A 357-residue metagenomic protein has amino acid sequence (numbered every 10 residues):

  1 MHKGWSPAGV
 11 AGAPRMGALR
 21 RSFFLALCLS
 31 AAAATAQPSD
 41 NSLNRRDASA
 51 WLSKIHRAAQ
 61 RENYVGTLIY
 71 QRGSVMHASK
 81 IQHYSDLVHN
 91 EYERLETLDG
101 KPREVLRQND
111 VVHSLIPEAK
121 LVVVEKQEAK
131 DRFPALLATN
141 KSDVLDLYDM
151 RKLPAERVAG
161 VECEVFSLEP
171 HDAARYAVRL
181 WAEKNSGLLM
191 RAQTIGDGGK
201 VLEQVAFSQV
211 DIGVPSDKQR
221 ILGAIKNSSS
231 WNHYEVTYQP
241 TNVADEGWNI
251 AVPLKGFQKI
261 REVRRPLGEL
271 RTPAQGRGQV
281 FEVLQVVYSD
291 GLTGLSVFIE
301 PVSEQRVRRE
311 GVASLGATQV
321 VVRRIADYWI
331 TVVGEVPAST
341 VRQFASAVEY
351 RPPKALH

Functional and structural regions predicted by a protein language model:
M1-A18: N-terminal secretory signal peptides that target proteins for export/translocation
R20-F24: N-terminal export leaders
A31-A33: N-terminal signal peptide c-region/cleavage motif recognized by signal peptidases
Q37-K120, D146-I195: N-terminal mature ectodomain segment of secretory-pathway/periplasmic proteins
S114-L136: Acidic/charged, solvent-exposed loop-and-adjacent secondary-structure segments enriched in E/D, K/R, S/T, and G/P
L121, S229-A326, A338-Q343: Short, solvent-exposed recognition patches
S186-L188, I195, G199-K218, A326-H357: Surface-exposed amphipathic alpha-helical segments
A206, D211-Y238, N242: Pro/Ala/Gly-rich low-complexity, hydrophilic intrinsically disordered segments
